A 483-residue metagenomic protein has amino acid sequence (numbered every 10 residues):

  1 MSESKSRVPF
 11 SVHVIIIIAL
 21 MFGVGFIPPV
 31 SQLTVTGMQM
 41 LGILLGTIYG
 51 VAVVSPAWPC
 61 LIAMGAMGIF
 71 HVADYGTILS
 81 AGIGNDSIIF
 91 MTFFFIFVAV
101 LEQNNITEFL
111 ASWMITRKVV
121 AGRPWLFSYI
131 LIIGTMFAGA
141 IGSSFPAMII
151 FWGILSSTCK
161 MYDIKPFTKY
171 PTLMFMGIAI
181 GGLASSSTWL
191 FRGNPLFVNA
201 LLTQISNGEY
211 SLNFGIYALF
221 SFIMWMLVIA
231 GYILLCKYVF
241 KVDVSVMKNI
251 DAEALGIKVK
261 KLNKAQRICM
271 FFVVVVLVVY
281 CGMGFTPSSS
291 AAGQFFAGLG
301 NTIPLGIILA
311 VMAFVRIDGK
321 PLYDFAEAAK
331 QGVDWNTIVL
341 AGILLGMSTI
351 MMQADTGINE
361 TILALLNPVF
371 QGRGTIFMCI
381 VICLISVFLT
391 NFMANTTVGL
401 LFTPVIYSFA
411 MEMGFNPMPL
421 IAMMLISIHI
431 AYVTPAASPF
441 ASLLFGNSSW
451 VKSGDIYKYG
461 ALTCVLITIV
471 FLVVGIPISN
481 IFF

Functional and structural regions predicted by a protein language model:
M1-F90, I216-T361, L462-T468, L472-F483: Hydrophobic transmembrane alpha-helices of multi-pass small-molecule transporters
V35-Q39, G84-I88, T116-L131, I164-M174 (+5 more regions): Membrane-interfacial loop-to-helix junctions in multi-pass transporters
A52-W58, D86-S87, V98-F109, A138-W152 (+4 more regions): Short helix-coil transition sites and intra-membrane helix breaks within transmembrane domains of multi-pass
I69-V72, Q103-T107, T116-A121, S157-P171 (+5 more regions): Juxtamembrane helix-boundary/capping and inter-helix hinge elements in multi-pass membrane proteins
S80-A81, F109-V120, S157-K160, E327-K330 (+3 more regions): Short amphipathic alpha-helical coupling elements at transmembrane boundaries
I115-G208, N395-S427: Hydrophobic transmembrane alpha-helices that form the pore/transport pathway of multi-pass ion and small-solute
I133-G142, M174-V198, G215-C236, I268 (+3 more regions): Membrane-embedded alpha-helical segments of transport systems, primarily multispan ion/solute transporters
Y217-W225, V339-M347, M351-N359, F370-F483: C-terminal transmembrane helix pair
